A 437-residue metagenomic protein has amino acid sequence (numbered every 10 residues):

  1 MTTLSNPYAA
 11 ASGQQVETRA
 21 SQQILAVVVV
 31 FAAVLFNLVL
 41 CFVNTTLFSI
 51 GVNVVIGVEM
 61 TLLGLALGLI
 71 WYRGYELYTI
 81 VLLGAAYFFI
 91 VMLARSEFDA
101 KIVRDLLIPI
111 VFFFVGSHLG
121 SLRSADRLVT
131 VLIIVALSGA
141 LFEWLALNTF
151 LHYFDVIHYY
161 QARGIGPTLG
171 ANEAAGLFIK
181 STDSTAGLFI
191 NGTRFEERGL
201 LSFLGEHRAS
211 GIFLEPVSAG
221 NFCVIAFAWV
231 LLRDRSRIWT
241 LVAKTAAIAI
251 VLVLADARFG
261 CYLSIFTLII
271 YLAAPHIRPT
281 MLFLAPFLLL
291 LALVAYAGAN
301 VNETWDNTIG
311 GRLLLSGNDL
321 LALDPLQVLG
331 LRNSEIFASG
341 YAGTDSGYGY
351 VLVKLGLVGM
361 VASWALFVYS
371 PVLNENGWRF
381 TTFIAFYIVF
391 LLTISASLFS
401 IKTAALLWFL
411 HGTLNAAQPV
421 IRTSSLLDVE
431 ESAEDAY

Functional and structural regions predicted by a protein language model:
Q23-V29, T79-A85, V115-T182, F380-I384: Interfacial loop-to-transmembrane-helix boundary motif in multi-pass membrane proteins
N37-V58, Y87-P109, A140-V156, V351 (+1 more regions): Interfacial transmembrane-helix termini
L63-L67, Y387-V389, S400-Y437: Transmembrane alpha-helices of multi-pass inner-membrane enzymes
G64-L69, S96-T149, S363-L373: Transmembrane alpha-helical segments and their membrane-water interfaces
T130-F150, G176-L254, L263-L272: Alpha-helical transmembrane segments of multi-pass inner-membrane proteins
L141-H152, A255, L272-N307: A membrane-periplasm/extracellular boundary helix in multi-pass inner-membrane enzymes that assemble envelope glycans
D234-A246, I265, I269, K354-T393: Hydrophobic transmembrane alpha-helices and their immediate junctions
R312-A342, V351, L355-A362: TM-adjacent membrane-interface loops and short helices in multi-pass inner/ER membrane proteins
